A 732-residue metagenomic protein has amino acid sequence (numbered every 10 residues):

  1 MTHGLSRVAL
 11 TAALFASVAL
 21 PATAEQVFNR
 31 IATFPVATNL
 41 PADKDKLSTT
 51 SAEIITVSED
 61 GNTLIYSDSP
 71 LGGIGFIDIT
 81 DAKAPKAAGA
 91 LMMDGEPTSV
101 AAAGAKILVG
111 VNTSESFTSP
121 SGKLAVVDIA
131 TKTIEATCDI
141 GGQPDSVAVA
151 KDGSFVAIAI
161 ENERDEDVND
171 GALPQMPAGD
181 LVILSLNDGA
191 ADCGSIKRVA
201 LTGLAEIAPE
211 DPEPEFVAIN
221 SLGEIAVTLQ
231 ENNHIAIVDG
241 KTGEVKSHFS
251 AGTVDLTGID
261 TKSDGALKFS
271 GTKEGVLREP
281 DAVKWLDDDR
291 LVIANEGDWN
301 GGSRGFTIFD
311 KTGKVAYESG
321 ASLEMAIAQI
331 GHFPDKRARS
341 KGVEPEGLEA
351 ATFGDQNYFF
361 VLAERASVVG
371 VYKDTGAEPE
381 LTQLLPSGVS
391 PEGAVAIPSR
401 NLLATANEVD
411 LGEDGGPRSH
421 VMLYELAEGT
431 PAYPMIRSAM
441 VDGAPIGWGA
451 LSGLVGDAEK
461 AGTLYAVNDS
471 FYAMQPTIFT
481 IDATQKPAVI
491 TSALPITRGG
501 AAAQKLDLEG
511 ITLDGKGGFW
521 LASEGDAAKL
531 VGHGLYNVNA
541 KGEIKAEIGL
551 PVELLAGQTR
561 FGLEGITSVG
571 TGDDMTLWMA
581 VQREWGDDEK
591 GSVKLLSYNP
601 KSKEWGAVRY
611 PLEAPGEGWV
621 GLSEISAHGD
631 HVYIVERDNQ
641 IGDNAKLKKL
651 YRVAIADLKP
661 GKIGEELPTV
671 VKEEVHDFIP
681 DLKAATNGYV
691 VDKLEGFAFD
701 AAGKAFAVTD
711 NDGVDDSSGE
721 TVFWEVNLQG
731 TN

Functional and structural regions predicted by a protein language model:
M1-A24: Gram-negative bacterial Sec-dependent N-terminal signal peptides
E25-N732: Sequence/structural signature of beta-propeller domains
